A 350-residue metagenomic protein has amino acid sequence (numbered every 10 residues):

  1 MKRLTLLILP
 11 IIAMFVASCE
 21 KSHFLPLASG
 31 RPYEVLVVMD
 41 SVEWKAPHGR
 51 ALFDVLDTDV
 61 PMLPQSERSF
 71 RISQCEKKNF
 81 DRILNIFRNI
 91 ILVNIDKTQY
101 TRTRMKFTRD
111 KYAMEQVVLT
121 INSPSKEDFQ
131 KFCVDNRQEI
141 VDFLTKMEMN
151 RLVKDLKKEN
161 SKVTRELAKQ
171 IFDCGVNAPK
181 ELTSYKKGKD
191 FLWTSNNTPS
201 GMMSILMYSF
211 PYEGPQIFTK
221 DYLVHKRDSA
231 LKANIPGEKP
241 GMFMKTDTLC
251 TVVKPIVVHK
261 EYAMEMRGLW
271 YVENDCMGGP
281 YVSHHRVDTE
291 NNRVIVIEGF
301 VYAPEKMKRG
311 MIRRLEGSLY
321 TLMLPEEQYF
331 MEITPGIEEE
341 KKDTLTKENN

Functional and structural regions predicted by a protein language model:
K2-P10: Sec-dependent signal peptide recognition, specifically the positively charged N-region followed immediately by
F15-S18: C-terminal motif of bacterial Sec signal peptides marking the signal peptidase cleavage site
S22-M39, T98-S161: Solvent-exposed alpha-helical segments and adjacent loops that form catalytic or protein-interaction surfaces
L25-G30, E43-K45, G49, D54 (+4 more regions): N-terminal "mature-domain start" segment
V38-V42, P179-M242: Secretory pathway targeting signatures of secreted, lumenal, and periplasmic proteins
R68, I72-E127, A233-N292, K306-M307 (+1 more regions): Signature of long, low-cysteine stretches enriched in small and polar/charged residues
V117-S125, S204-S209, R293-Y302: Short, well-ordered beta-strand elements
K131-K154, L182, V294-N350: Surface-exposed amphipathic alpha-helical segments
